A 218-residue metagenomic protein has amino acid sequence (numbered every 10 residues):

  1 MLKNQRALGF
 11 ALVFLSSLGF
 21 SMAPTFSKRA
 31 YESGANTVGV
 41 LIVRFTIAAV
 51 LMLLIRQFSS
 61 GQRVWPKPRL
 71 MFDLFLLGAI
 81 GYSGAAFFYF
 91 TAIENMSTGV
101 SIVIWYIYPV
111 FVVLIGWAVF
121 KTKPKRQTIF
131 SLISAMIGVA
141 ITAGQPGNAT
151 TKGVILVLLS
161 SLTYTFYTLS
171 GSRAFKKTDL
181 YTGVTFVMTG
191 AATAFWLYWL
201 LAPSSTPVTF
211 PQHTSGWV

Functional and structural regions predicted by a protein language model:
M1-V43, P146-R173, T193-L197, G216-V218: Glycine-/small-residue-enriched transmembrane alpha-helix faces in small-molecule transporters and effluxers
F10-F14, P68-L77, P124-M136, G153-L158 (+1 more regions): Cytoplasmic-side transmembrane-helix entry/capping segments in multi-pass membrane proteins
G19, P24, L53, Q57-G99 (+3 more regions): Specific transmembrane alpha-helical segments of multi-pass solute transporters/efflux pumps, especially DMT/EamA
G19-G34, I47, A86-M96, I104 (+2 more regions): Juxtamembrane C-cap of transmembrane helices in multi-pass membrane transport proteins
S33-G84, F111-V112, T163-S170, V184-P203: Transmembrane alpha-helices of multi-pass small-molecule transport proteins
G39-V50, A86-K121, S160: Specific alpha-helical transmembrane segments that line the substrate/conduction pathway and gating interfaces
M52, I115, P124-G144, S161 (+1 more regions): Hydrophobic transmembrane alpha-helices of multi-pass small-molecule transport proteins
T91-M96, A143-K152, R173, S205-F210: Membrane-interface helix caps and helix-loop-helix hairpins in membrane proteins
